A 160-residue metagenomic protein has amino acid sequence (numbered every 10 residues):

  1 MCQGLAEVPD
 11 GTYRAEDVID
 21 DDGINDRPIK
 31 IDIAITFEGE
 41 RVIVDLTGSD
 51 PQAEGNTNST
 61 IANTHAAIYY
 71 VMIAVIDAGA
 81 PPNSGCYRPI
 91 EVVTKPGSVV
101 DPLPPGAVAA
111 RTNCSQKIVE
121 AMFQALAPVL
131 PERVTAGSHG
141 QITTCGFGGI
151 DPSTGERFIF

Functional and structural regions predicted by a protein language model:
M1-F160: Glycine/proline-enriched, intrinsically flexible loops and inter-domain linkers
